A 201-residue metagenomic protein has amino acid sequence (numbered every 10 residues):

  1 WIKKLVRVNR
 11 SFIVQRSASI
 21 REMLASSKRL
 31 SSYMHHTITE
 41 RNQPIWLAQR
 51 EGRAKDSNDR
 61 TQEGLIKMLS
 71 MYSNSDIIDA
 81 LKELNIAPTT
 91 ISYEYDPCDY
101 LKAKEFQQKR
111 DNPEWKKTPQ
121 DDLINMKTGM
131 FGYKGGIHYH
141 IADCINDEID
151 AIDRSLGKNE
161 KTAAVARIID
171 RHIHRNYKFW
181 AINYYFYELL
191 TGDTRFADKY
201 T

Functional and structural regions predicted by a protein language model:
W1, A25-I45, E51-T201: Membrane-interfacial terminal anchoring regions of lipid-handling membrane enzymes
W1-R29: Membrane-interfacial amphipathic helices and adjacent loop/beta segments that form the lipid-substrate binding surface
R7-S11, N42-L47: Short amphipathic alpha-helical segments, especially helix-boundary/capping motifs
R16-S17, R50-G52: Glycine- and acidic
